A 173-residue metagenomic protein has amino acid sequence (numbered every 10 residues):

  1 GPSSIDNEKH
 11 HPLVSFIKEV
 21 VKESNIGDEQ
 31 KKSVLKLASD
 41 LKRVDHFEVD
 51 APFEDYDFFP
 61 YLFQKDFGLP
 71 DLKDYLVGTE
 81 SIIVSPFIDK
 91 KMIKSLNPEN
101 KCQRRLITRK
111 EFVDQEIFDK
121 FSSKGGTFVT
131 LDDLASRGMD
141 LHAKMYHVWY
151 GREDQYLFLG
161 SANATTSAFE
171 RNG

Functional and structural regions predicted by a protein language model:
G1-G173: PLD/PLD-like phosphodiesterase catalytic module centered on the HKD motif
